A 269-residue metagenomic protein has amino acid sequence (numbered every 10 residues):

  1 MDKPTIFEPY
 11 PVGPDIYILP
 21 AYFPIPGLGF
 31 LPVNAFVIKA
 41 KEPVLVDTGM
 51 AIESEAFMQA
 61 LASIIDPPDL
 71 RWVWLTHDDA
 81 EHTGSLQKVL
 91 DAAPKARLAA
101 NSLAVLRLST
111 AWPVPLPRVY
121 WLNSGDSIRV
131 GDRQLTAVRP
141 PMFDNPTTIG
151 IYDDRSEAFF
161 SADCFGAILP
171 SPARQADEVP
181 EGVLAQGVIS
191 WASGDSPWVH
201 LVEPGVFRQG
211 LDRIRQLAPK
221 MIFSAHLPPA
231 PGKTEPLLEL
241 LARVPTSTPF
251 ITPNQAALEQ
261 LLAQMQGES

Functional and structural regions predicted by a protein language model:
M1-T5, P231-S269: C-terminal regulatory/interaction regions
I6, P11, A99-T148, V202 (+1 more regions): Metallo-beta-lactamase
I6-L61, G150-D153, E157-S161: Conserved beta-strand hairpin/beta-sheet module of binuclear metal-dependent hydrolase folds, prominently
Y22-G27, G49-A51, W74-H77, L135-P141 (+1 more regions): Short, flexible loop segments at the rims of nucleotide/cofactor-binding pockets, characterized by
M50-A51, A80, G166, P229: Short, glycine/acidic-enriched loop or turn micro-motifs at the edges of active sites
E53-A99: Active-site metal-binding motif and surrounding structural segment of the metallo-beta-lactamase
P115-V119, E178, L240-A242: Short, hinge-like loop/turn segments at secondary-structure boundaries
P141-T234, R243-P245: Metallo-beta-lactamase
